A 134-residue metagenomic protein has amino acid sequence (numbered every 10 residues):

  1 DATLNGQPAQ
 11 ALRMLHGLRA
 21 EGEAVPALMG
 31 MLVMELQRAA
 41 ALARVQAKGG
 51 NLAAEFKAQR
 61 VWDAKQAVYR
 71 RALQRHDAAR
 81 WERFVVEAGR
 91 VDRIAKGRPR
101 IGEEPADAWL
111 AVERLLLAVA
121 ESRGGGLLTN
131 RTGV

Functional and structural regions predicted by a protein language model:
L4-V134: Helix-rich C-terminal "collar"/helical-bundle subdomain used as an assembly and partner-interaction module in RFC-like
